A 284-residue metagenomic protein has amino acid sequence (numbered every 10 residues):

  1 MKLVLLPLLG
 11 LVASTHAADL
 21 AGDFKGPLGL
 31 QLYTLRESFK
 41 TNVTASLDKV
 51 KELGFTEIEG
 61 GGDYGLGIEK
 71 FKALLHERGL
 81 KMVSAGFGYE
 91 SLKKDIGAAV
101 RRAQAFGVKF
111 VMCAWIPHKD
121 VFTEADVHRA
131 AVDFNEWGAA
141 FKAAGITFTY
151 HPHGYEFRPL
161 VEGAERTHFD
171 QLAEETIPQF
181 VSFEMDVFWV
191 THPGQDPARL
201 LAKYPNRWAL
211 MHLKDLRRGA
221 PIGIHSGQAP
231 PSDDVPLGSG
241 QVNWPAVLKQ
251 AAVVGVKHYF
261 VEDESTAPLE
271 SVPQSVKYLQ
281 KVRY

Functional and structural regions predicted by a protein language model:
M1-P7: Sec-dependent signal peptide recognition, specifically the positively charged N-region followed immediately by
L9-A17: Hydrophobic h-region of N-terminal signal peptides that target proteins for export in Gram-negative bacteria
A17-F110, S182, K277, K281-Y284: N-terminal pre-domain/capping segments
G29, E59, S84, M112 (+3 more regions): Conserved beta-strand positions in the central sheet of alpha/beta enzyme cores
L35-T41, E57-K70, F87-I96, H118-F122 (+6 more regions): Acidic-and-aromatic substrate-binding clefts and catalytic sites of carbohydrate-active enzymes
E57, Y64, Y89-S182, L269: Active-site acidic/histidine proton-transfer and metal-coordination neighborhood in alpha/beta enzyme cores
A143-Q241: Acidic/histidine-rich catalytic cores of soluble enzymes
D234-P236, Q250, S265-Y284: Aromatic-rich peripheral "rim/lid" segments of glycoside hydrolase catalytic domains that contact and position glycan
